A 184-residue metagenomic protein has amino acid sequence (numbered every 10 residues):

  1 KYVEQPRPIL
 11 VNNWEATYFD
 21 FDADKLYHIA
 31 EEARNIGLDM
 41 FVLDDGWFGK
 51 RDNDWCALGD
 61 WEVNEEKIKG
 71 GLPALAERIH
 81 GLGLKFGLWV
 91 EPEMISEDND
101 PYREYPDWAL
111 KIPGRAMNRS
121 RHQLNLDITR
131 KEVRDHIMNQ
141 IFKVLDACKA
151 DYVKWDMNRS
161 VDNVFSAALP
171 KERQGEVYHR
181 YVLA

Functional and structural regions predicted by a protein language model:
E4, D54, P101, K171-Q174: Short linear sequence motifs
P6-L10, D39-M40, G83-G87, A150-K154: Structural preference for beta-strand elements that scaffold enzyme active sites
P6-L10, D52-C56, R119-H122, F165-L169: A short alpha-helix capping/helix-coil boundary motif
L10-T17, L58-E62, H122-L126: Glycine- and acidic
W14, W89, C148: Aromatic/pi-system hotspot detector in well-structured domains
T17-R103, A109-L110, D135-N139, R180-A184: Aromatic- and glycine-enriched glycan-recognition loops and surfaces that form the carbohydrate-binding subsites
E66-G71, E77-G81, R103-A184: Active-site neighborhood of glycoside hydrolase catalytic domains
